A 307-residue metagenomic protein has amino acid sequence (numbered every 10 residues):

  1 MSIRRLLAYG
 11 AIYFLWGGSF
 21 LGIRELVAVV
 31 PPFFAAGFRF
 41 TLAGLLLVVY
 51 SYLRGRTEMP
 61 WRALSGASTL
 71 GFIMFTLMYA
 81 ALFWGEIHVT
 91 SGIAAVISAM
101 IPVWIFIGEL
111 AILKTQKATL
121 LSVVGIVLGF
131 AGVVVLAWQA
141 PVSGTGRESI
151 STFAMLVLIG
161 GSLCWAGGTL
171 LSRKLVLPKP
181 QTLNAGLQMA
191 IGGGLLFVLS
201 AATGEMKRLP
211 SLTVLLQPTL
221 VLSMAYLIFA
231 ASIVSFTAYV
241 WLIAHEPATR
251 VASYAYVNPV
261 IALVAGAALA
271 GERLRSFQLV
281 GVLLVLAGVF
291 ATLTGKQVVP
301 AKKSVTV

Functional and structural regions predicted by a protein language model:
M1-S2, K296-V307: Intrinsic disorder in cytosolic terminal tails and internal cytosolic loops of multi-pass membrane transporters
R4-A8, F34-V49, T69, S122-V135 (+4 more regions): Hydrophobic alpha-helical transmembrane segments of multi-pass integral membrane proteins, especially transporters
L15, S19-F20, V48-S98, G108 (+2 more regions): Specific transmembrane alpha-helical segments of multi-pass solute transporters/efflux pumps, especially DMT/EamA
S19, L42-L46, I97-A111, I191-L195 (+3 more regions): Alpha-helical transmembrane segments of compact multi-pass small-molecule transporters, enriched in specific families
G22-V29, W84-I87, A137-S151, T203-T219 (+1 more regions): Membrane-interface helix termini and inter-helical loops of multi-pass transporters
P31-P32, T90, K117, P180-Q181 (+2 more regions): A helix-boundary/kink motif common to multi-pass secondary transporters, especially Major Facilitator Superfamily
A36-F38, F75, A94-M100, L170-G194 (+1 more regions): Helix-helix packing/entry segments at the starts of transmembrane helices
T41, L47, M100, A118-A140 (+3 more regions): Hydrophobic transmembrane alpha-helices of multi-pass small-molecule transport proteins
